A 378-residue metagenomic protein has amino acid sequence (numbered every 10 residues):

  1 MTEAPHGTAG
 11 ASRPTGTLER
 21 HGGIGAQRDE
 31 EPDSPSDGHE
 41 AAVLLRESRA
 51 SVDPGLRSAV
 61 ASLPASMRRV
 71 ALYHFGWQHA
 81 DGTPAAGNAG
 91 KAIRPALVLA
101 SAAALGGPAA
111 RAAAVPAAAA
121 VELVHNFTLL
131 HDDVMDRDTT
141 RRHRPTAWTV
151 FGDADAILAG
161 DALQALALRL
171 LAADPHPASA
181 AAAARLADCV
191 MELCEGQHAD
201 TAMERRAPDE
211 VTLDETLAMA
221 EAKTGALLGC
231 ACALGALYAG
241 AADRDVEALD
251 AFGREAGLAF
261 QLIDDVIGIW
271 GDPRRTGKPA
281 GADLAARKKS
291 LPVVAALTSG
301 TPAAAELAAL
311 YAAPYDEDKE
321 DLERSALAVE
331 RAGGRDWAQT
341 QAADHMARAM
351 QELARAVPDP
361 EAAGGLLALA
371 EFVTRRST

Functional and structural regions predicted by a protein language model:
M1-A120, L130, V134-T149, H198-E210 (+3 more regions): Conserved N-terminal diphosphate/IPP-binding helix and adjacent helical/loop segment of trans-prenyltransferase domains
T2-E3, R69-A120, L166, L170-A172 (+3 more regions): Alpha-helical phosphate/pyrophosphate-handling elements in metalloenzyme active cores
A41, L45, L63, M67 (+9 more regions): Residue-level recognition of alpha-helical structural elements
R57, A61-A65, G87-K91, L158 (+1 more regions): All-alpha helical catalytic cores of prenyl diphosphate-utilizing isoprenoid enzymes
M67-L72, T139, I267-T276, A304-Y311 (+2 more regions): A glycine-biased, small/acidic residue-tolerant capping/turn segment at secondary-structure junctions
W77, C189-E192, E255, A313-E317 (+2 more regions): A short structural micro-motif
A86, R141-L163, D209-T224, E247-A251 (+2 more regions): Divalent-cation-assisted or electrostatically stabilized phosphate/pyrophosphate-binding catalytic cores
V124-T139, A259-G271: Acidic (Asp/Glu-rich) catalytic motifs at the cytosolic membrane interface
